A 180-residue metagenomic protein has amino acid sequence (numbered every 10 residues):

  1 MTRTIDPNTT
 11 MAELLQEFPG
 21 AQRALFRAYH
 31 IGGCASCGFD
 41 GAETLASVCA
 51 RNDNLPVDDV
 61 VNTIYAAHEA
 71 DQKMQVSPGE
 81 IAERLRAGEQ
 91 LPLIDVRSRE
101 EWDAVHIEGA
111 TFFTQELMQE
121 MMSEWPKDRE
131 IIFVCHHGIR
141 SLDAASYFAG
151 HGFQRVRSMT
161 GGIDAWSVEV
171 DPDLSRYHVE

Functional and structural regions predicted by a protein language model:
T2-G32, G38-L91, R99-E130, I139-E180: Rhodanese-like catalytic fold shared by cysteine-dependent sulfurtransferases and DSP/PTP-type phosphatases
D95: Phosphate-rich cofactor/ligand-interacting catalytic cores and adjacent structured alpha/beta frameworks
V134: Short, surface-exposed ligand- or partner-binding patches at beta-edge/loop junctions that are enriched in aromatics
